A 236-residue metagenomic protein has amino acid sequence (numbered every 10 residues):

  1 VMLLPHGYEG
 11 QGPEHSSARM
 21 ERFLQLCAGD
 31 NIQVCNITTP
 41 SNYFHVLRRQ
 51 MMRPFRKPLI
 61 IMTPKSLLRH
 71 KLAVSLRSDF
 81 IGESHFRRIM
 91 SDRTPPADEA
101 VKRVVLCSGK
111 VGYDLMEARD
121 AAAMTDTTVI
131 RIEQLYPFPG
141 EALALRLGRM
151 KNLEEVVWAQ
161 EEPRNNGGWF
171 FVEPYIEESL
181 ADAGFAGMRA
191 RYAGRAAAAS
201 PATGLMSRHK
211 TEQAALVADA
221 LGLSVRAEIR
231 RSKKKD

Functional and structural regions predicted by a protein language model:
V1-E99, Y113: Conserved thiamine diphosphate
L3-L4, K102-L106, E155-P163: Short glycine-rich or small-residue beta-strand-to-loop segments that form or flank ligand, phosphate, metal/Fe-S
Y8-S17, A28, Q33-N36, P40-S41 (+3 more regions): Peripheral docking tails and interdomain loops at the edges of cofactor- or intermediate-handling domains
Q25-C27, G82, M116-I130, E178-D182: Short helix-loop-beta junction
A28-N31, A97-V101, M124-T127, M150-V156: Short, surface-exposed connector motifs at secondary-structure boundaries
I81-S91, L106-G112, I132-A142: A general structural motif
G112, M116-N152: Generic long, charged, amphipathic alpha-helical segments
Y136-W169, L205: Glycine-rich, anion-gripping cofactor-binding loops and their flanking helix/strand elements in enzyme active sites
